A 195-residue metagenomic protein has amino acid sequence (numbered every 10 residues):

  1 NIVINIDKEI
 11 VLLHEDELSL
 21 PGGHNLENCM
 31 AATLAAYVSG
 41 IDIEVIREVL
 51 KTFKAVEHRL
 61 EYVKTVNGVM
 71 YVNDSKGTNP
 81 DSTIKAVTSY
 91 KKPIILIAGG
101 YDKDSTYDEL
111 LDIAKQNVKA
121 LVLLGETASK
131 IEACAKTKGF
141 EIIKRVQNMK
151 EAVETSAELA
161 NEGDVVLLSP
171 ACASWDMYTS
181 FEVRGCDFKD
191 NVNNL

Functional and structural regions predicted by a protein language model:
N1-L13, Y62-V63: Acidic-glycine-rich active-site phosphate/pyrophosphate-binding loop
H14-V118: Nucleotide phosphate-binding/pyrophosphate-handling subdomain across enzymes that bind or process nucleotide phosphates
C29, L167-A171: Short beta-strands and strand-loop turn motifs
L60, L96, L121, I131 (+3 more regions): Hydrophobic, well-ordered secondary-structure elements that form the walls of internal hydrophobic environments
D104, S129-I131, A173-D176: Short, active-site-adjacent cap segments at secondary-structure transitions
D108-G163: C-terminal helical cap/extension that packs against the catalytic core of soluble nucleotide-cofactor enzymes
A171-L195: Glycine/aspartate-rich loop-and-adjacent alpha/beta segment that forms the canonical ThDP
